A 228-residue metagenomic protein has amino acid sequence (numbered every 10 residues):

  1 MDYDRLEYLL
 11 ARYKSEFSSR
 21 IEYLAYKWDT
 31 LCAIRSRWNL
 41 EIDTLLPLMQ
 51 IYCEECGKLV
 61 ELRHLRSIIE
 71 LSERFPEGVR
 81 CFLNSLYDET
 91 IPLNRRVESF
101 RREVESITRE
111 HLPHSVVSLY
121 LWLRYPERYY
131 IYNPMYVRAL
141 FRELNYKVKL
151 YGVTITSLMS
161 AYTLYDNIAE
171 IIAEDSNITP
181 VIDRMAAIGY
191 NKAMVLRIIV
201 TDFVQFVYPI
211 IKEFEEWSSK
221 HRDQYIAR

Functional and structural regions predicted by a protein language model:
M1-E110, P126-R228: An N-terminal alpha-helical hairpin/helix-loop-helix interaction module that forms a charged, gly/pro-flexible surface
V117-R124, R138: Contiguous, well-ordered alpha-helical segments that form the cores/surfaces of helical PPI scaffolds
